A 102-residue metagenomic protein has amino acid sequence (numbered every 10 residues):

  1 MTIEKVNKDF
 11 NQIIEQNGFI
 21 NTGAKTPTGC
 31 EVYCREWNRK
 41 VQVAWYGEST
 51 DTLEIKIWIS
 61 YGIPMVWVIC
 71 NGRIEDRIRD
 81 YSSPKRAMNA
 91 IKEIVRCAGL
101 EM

Functional and structural regions predicted by a protein language model:
T2, Q12, E54-W58, V68: Generic short N-terminal amphipathic or hydrophobic helices
T2, T52, G99-E101: Acidic/proline-rich low-complexity IDRs
T2-G23: Amphipathic alpha-helical segments
N7, I14, Y33, Q42-A44 (+2 more regions): N-terminal non-cleavable signal-anchor helices
K8, T50-T52, R86-N89: Compositionally biased, low-complexity intrinsically disordered regions
F10, N17-G18, W45, I59-Y61 (+3 more regions): N-terminal regions of proteins, emphasizing targeting and processing segments when present
N17-M65: Amphipathic, interaction-prone secondary-structure segments
I63-M102: Mixed-charge, Lys/Arg-enriched low-complexity segments
